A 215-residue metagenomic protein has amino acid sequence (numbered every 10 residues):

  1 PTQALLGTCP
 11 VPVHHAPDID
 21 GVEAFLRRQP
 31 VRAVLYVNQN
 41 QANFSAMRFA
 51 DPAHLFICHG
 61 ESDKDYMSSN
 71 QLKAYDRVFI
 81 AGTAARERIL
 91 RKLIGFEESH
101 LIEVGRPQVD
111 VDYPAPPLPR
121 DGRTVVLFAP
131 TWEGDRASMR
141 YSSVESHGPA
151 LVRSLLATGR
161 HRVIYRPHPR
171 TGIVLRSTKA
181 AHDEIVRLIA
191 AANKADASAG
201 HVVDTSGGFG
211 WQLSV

Functional and structural regions predicted by a protein language model:
P1-V109: Active-site and donor-binding regions of nucleotide-sugar-utilizing enzymes
P12, H100-I102, R162, G200-V203: Conserved beta-strand segments of alpha/beta enzyme cores
V22-E23, N43-F44, Y66-S68, P114-A115 (+2 more regions): Generic recognition of flexible, low-complexity loop/linker segments
Y36-N38, I57-C58, A81-G82, A129-P130 (+3 more regions): Short His-Asn-centered micro-motif
V78-I80, V152-S154, Q212-V215: Conserved catalytic-core segments centered on acid/base and nucleophilic motifs
I94-E97, L156-G159, A190-S198: Short helix-capping segments at alpha-helix termini
V109-A190: Conserved catalytic-core segment of nucleotide-activated headgroup transferases in glycan assembly
T178-V215: Donor nucleotide-activated moiety binding/catalytic core segment of transferases that use nucleotide-activated donors
